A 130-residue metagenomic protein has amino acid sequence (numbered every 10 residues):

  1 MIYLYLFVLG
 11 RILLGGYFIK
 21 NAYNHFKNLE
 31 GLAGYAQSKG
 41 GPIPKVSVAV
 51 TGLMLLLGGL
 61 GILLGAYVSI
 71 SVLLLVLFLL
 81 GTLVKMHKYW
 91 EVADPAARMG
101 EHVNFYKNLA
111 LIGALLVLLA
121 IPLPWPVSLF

Functional and structural regions predicted by a protein language model:
M1-G31, P42-L53, L57, L63-F130: Extended, low-polarity transmembrane helix blocks
Y35-G41: Perimembrane loop-to-helix junctions flanking transmembrane segments
